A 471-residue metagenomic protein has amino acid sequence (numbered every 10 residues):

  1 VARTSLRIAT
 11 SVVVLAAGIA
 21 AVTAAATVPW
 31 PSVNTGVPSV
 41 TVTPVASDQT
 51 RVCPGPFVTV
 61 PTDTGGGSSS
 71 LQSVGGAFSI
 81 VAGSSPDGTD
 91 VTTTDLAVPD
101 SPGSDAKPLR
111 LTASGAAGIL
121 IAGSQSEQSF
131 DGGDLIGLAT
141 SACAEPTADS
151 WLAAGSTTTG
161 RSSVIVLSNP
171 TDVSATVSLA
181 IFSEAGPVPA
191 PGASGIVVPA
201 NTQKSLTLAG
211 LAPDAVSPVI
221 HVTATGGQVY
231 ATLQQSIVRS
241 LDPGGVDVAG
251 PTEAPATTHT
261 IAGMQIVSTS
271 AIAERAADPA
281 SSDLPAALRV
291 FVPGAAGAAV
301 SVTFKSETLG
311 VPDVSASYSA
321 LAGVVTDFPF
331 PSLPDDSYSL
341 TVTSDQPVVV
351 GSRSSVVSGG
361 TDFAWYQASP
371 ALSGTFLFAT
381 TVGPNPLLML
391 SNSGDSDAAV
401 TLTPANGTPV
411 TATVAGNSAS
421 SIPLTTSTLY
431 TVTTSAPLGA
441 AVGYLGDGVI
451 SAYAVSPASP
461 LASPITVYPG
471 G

Functional and structural regions predicted by a protein language model:
R3-G18, V22-G66, S126-V166, A231-P293 (+2 more regions): Conserved functional hotspot residues at active sites or interaction interfaces
V45, V164-V188, A224-T225, S282-V311 (+3 more regions): Short acidic, flexible loop segments centered on an aromatic residue
V60-S104: Extracytoplasmic/periplasmic/luminal assembly and interaction segments in envelope/secretory/respiratory proteins
T89-D105, G186-V219, L309-D335, G407-L429: Intrinsically disordered, low-complexity Pro/Gly/Ser/Thr-rich segments with frequent PxxP/GP/PP motifs and embedded
P99-G137, V166, P170-T171, V197-D247 (+3 more regions): Hydrophobic, ordered structural segments
P146-G192, V197-Q203: A charged, solvent-exposed segment within the mature domains of Sec-exported extracytoplasmic proteins
S162, P189-A193, Q203-S205, S217-V219 (+8 more regions): Transmembrane beta-barrel architecture of outer membranes
G186, G227-A254, G294-P334, Y338 (+1 more regions): Extended macromolecule-engaging scaffold surfaces, prototypically the DNA polymerase sliding clamp/PCNA/9-1-1 ring
